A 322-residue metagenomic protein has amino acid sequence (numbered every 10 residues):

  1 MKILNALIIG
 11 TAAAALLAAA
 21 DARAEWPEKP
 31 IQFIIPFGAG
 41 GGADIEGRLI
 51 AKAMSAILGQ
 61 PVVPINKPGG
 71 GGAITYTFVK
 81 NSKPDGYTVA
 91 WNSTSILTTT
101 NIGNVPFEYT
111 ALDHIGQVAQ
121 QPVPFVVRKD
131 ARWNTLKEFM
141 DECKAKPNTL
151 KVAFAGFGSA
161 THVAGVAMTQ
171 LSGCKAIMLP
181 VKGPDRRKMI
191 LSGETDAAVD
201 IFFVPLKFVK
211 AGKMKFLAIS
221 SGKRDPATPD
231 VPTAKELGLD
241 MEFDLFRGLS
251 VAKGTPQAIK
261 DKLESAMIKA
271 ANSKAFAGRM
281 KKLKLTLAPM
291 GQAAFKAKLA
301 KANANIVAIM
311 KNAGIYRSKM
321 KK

Functional and structural regions predicted by a protein language model:
M1-I9: Bacterial N-terminal signal peptides that target proteins for export
G10-A12, A22: Cleavable N-terminal signal peptides
L17-D21: N-terminal signal peptide c-region/cleavage motif recognized by signal peptidases
R23-A111, N148-T149, T161, Q170-I201 (+3 more regions): N-terminal (or domain-start) structured segment
E28-P30, L171, Q257-K322: An extracytoplasmic/periplasmic, membrane-proximal ligand-sensing/linker region
G40, T94, R128-W133, F154-S159 (+4 more regions): Short coil/turn segments
M54, F78-Y87, T100-D185, D244-R279: Hinge/capping helix and adjacent helix->loop/strand transition within the periplasmic-binding protein
V118-P124, A218-K253: Periplasmic-binding protein-like
